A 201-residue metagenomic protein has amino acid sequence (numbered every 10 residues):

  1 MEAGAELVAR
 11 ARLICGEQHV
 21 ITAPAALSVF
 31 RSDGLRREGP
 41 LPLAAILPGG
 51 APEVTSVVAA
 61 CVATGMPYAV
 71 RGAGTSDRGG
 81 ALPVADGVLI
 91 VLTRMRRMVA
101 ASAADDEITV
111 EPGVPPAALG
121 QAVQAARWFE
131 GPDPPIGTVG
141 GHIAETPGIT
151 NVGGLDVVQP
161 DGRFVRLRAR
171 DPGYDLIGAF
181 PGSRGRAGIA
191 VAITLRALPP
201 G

Functional and structural regions predicted by a protein language model:
M1-A59, T75-D106, P135, A144-E145: N-terminal flexible segment immediately upstream of the FAD-binding catalytic core in FAD-dependent oxidoreductases
A60, G80-A81, A122, A179: Hydrophobic/aromatic ligand-binding patch that stacks against planar heteroaromatic rings of cofactors or nucleotides
R97-A101, I108-G201: FAD-binding subdomain of flavoenzyme oxidoreductases
